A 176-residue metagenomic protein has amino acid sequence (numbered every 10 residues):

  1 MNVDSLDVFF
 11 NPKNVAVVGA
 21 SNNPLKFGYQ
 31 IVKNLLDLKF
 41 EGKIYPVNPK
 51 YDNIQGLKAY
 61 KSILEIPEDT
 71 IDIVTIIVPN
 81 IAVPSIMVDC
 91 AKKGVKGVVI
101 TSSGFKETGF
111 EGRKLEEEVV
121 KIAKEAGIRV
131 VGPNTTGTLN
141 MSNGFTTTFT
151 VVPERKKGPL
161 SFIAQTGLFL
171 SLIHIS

Functional and structural regions predicted by a protein language model:
M1-F9, G144-P153: A short, basic/flexible loop-to-alpha-helix module at the beginning of a structural domain
K13-I31, S161-T166: Glycine-rich adenosine-cofactor-binding loop
L25, N34-I54: NAD(P)-binding Rossmann-fold cofactor-contacting core
Y45-V47, V98-I100, K124, R129-N134 (+2 more regions): General beta-strand structural signal in soluble alpha/beta enzymes
I63-E68, I81-S103: Rossmann-fold NAD(P) dinucleotide-binding segment
T75: N-terminal Rossmann-like NAD(P) cofactor-binding module of classical short-chain dehydrogenase/reductase
G104-A126: Rossmann-fold NAD(P)-binding glycine/threonine-rich loop
I173-S176: Conserved small/polar residues in nucleotide/adenosyl-binding loops
